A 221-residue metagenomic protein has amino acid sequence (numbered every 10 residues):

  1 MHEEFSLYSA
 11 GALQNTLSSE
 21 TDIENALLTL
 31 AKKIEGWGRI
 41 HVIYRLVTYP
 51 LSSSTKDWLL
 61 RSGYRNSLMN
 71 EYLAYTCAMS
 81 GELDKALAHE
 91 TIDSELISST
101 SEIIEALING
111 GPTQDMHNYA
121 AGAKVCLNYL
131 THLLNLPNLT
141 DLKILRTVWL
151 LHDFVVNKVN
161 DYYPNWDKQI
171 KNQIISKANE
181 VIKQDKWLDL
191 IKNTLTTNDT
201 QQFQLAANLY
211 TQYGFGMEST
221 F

Functional and structural regions predicted by a protein language model:
M1-H2, A12, N25-I34, R45-L46 (+4 more regions): Alpha-solenoid HEAT/Armadillo-like helical repeat scaffolds in large eukaryotic proteins
H2-Y8, E20-T21, K33-H41, S53 (+4 more regions): Generic helix N-cap/helix-start motif at coil->alpha-helix transitions
T16-A26: Short amphipathic alpha-helical segments with coiled-coil-like heptad repeat character
L28-N118: Long alpha-helical HEAT/HEAT-like repeat alpha-solenoid scaffolds in very large eukaryotic proteins, especially those
A78-F221: Long internal repeat-built scaffold domains in very large eukaryotic proteins
